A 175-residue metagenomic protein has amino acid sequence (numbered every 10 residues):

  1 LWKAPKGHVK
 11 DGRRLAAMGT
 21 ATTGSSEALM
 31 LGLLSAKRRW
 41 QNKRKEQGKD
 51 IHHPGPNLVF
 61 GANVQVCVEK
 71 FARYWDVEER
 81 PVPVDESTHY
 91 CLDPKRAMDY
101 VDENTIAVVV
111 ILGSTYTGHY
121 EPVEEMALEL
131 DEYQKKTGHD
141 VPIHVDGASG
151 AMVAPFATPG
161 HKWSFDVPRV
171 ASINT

Functional and structural regions predicted by a protein language model:
L1-L15: Conserved pre-catalytic core of RNA-dependent polymerases
L15-A16, T20, G24-T175: Conserved PLP-enzyme active-site core in the AAT-like
